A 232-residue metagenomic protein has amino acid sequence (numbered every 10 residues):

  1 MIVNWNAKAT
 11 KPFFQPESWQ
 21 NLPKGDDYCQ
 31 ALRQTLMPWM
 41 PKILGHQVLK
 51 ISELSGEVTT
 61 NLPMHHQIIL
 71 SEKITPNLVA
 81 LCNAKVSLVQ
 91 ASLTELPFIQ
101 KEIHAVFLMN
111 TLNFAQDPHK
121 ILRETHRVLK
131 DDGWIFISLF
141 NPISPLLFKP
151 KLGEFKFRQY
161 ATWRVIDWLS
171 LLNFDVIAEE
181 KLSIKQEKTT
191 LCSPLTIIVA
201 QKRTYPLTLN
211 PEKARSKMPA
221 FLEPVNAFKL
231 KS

Functional and structural regions predicted by a protein language model:
M1-K42: Class I SAM-dependent methyltransferase Rossmann-like catalytic core, especially the SAM/SAH-binding loop
Q34, W39-L96: Class I SAM-dependent methyltransferase SAM/SAH-binding core
V106-F107: Hydrophobic beta-strand segment of the Class I
N110-A115: A short His-aromatic
H119-W134: A short glycine-rich, Lys/Arg-flanked "PGG" loop and its adjoining helix->strand segment in the class I
W134-Q159: Conserved class I S-adenosyl-L-methionine
F155-E179: Short alpha-helix
P194-S232: C-terminal lobe and adjacent flexible extensions of AdoMet/dcAdoMet transferase-like proteins
